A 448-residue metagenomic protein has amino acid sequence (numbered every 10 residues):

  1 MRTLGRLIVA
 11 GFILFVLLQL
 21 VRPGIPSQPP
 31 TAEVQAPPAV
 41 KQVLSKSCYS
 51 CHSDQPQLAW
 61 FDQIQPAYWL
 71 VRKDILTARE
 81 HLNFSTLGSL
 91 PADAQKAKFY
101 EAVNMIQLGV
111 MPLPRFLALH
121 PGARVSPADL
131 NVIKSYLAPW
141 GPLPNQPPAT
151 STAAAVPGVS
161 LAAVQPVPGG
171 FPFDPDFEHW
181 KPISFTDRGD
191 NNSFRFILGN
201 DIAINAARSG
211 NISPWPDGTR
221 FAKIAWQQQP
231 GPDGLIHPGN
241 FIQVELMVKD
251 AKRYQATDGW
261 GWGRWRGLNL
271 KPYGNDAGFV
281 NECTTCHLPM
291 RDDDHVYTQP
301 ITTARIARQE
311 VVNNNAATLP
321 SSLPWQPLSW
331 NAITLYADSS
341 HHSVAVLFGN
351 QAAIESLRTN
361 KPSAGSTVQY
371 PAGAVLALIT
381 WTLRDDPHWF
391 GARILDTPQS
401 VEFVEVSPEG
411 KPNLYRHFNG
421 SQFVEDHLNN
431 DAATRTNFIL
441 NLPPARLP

Functional and structural regions predicted by a protein language model:
R2-F84, L90-P147, R188, I212-L335 (+3 more regions): Sequence context surrounding c-type heme c attachment/ligation sites in exported
C48-S53, L161-I212, Q309-A372, A377-I379: N-terminal secretory signal peptides
P142-L161: Pro/Ala/Gly-rich low-complexity, hydrophilic intrinsically disordered segments
